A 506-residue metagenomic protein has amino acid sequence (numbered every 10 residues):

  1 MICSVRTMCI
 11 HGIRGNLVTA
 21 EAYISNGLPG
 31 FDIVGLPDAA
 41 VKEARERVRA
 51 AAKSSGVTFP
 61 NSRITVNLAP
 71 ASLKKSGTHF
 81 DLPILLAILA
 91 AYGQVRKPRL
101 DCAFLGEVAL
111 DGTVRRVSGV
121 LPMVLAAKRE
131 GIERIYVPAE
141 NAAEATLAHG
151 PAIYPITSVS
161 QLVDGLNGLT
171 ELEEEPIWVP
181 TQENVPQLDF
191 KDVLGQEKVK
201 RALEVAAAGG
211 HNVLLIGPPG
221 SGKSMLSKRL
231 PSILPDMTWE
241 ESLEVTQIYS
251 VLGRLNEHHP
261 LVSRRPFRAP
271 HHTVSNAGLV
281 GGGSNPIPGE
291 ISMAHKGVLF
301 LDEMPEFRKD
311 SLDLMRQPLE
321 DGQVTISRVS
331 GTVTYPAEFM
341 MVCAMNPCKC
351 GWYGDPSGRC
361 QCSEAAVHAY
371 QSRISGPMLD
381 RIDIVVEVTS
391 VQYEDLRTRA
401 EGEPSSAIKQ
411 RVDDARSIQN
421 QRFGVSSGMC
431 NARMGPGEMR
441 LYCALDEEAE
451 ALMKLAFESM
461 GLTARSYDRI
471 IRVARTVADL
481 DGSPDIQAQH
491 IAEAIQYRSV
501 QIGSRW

Functional and structural regions predicted by a protein language model:
M1-L214, S221, S466-Y467, V473 (+1 more regions): Peripheral, non-AAA+ core regions of ATP-driven protein-machinery
V34-R45, P60, N67-G77, P286 (+1 more regions): Basic, amphipathic alpha-helical bundle interface domains used for macromolecular binding and assembly
F59-S62, P98-R99, R129-G131, H149 (+9 more regions): Short loop/turn elements that form and flank the Walker-type P-loop nucleotide-binding site in RecA-like NTPase cores
D111, L301-R308, G351: Catalytic P-loop NTPase motifs of RecA-like helicase/translocase cores
E204, L261, R265-P266, N276-L299 (+1 more regions): Conserved alpha-helical scaffold flanking the Walker A/P-loop in AAA+ ATPase domains
L215-N256: Walker A/P-loop
W239-S275, G282-G283, T389, C430-G437 (+2 more regions): Conserved inter-motif catalytic segment of the P-loop NTP-binding fold
K296, D302-E303, L314: Walker B catalytic acidic pair
